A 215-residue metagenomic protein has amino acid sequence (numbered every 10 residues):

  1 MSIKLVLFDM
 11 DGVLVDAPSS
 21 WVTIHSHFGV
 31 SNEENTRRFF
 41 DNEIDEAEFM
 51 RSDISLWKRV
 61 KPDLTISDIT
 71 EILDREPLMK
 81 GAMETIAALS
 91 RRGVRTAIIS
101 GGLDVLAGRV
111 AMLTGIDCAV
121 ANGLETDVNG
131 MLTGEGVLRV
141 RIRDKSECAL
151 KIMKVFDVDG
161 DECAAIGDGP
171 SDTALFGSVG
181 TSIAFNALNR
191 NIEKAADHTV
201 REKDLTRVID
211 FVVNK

Functional and structural regions predicted by a protein language model:
M1, L73-R95, G101-K215: C-terminal cap/substrate-recognition subdomain and adjoining C-terminal extension of metal-dependent phosphatase-like
M1-S55: Active-site neighborhood of HAD-like aspartate-dependent phosphohydrolases
H27, R38-F39, L56, I72 (+2 more regions): Residues that form generic nucleotide/phosphate-binding pockets
H27, V60, K203: Residue-level signal for short amphipathic helical patches enriched in basic/charged and nearby hydrophobic residues
N32-R38, P62-I69, G160: Short, surface-exposed acidic
S52-M83: Metal-dependent phosphoesterase signature
